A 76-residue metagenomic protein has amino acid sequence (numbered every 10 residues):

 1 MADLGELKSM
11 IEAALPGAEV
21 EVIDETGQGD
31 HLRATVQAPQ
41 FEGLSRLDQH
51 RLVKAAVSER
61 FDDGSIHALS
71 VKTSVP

Functional and structural regions predicted by a protein language model:
M1-P76: N-terminal, polar/charged subdomain of small-to-medium soluble alpha/beta proteins
